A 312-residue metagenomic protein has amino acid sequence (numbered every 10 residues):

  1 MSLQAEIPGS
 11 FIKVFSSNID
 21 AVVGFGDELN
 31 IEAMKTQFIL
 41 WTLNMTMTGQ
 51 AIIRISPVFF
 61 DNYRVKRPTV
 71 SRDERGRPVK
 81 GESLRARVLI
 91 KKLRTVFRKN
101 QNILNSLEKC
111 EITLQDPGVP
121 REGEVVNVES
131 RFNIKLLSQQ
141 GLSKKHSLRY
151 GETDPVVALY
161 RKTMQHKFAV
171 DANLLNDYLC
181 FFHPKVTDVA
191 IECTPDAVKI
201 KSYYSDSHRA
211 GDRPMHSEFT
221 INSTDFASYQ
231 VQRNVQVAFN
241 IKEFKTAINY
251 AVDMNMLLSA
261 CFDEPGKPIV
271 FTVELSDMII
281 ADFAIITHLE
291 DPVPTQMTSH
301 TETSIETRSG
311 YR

Functional and structural regions predicted by a protein language model:
M1-V23, D27-L174, C180-F181, P195-R312: DNA polymerase sliding clamps and clamp-related checkpoint/processivity subunits
